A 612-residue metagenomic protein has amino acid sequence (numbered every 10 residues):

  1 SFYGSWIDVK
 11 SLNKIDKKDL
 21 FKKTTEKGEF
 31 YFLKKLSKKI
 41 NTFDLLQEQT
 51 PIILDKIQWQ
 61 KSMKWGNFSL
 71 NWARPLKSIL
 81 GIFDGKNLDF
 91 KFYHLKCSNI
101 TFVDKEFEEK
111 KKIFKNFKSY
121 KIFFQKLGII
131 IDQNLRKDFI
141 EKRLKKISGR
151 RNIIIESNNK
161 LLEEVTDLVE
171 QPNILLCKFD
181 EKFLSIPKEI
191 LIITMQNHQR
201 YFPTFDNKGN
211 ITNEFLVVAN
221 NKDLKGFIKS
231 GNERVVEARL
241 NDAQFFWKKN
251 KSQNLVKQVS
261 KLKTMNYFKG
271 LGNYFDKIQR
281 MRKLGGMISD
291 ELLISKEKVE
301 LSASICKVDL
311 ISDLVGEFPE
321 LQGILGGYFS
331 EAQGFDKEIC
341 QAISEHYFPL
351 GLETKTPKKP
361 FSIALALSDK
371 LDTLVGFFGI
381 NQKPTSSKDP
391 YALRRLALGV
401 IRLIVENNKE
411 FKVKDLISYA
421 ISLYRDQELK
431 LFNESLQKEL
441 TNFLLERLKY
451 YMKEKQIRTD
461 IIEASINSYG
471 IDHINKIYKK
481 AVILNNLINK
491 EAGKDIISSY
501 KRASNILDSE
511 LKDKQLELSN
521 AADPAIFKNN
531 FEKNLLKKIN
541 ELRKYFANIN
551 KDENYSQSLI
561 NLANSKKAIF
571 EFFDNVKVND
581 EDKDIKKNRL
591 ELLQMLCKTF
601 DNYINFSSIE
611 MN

Functional and structural regions predicted by a protein language model:
S1-N612: Amphipathic alpha-helical "coupling" segments that flank catalytic cores
